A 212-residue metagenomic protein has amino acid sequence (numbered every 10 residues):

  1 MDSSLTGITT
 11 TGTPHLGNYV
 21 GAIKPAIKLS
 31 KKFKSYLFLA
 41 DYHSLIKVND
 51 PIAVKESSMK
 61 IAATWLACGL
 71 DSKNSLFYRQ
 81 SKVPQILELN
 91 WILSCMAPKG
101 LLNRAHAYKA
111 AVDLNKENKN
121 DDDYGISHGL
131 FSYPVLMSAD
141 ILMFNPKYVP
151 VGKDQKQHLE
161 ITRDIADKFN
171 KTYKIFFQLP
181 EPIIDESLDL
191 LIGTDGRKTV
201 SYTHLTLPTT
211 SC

Functional and structural regions predicted by a protein language model:
M1-R197: NTP-dependent nucleotidyl-transfer catalytic core
T203-T209: Conserved small/polar residues in nucleotide/adenosyl-binding loops
